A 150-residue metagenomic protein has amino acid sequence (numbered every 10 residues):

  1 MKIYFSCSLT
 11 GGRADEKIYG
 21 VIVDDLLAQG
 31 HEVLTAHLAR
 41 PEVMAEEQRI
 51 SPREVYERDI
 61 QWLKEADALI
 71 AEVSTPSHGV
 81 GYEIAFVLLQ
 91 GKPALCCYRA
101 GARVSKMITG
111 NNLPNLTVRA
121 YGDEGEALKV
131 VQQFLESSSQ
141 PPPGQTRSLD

Functional and structural regions predicted by a protein language model:
M1-D150: Conserved catalytic or regulatory cores that recognize and/or transform ribose-phosphate-containing ligands
